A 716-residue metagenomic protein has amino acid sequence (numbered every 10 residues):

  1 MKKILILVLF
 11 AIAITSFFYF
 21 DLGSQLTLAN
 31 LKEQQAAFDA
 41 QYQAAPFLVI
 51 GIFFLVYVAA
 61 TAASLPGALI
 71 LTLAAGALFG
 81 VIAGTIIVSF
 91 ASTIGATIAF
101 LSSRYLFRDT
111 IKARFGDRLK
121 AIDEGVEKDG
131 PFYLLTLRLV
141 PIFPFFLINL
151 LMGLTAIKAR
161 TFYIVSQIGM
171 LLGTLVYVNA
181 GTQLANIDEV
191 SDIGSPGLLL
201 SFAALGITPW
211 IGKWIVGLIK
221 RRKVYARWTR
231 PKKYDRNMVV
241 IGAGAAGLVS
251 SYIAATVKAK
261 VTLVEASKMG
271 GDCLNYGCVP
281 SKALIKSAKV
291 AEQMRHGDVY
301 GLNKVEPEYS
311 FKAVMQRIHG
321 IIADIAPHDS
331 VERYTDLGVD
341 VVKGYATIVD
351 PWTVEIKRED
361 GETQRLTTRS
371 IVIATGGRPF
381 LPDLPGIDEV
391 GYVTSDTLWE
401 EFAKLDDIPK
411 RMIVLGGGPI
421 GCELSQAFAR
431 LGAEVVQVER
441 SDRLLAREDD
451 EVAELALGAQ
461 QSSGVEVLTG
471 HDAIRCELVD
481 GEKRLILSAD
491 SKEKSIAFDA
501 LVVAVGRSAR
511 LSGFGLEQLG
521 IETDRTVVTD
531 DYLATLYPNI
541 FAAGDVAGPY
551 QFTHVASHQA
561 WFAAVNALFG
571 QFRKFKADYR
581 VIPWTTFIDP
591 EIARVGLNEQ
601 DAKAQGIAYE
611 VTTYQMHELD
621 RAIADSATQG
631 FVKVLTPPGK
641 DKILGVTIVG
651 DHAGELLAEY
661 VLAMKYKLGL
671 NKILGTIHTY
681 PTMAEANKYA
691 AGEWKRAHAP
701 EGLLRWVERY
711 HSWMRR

Functional and structural regions predicted by a protein language model:
A13-F53, S89, T93-N149, L154-T155 (+3 more regions): Membrane-interfacial helix-loop-helix
T229-A246, I408-G418: Beta1/beta-strand and adjacent pyrophosphate-binding region of the FAD-binding site in flavoprotein oxidoreductases
R236-L263, G421-R430: N-terminal Rossmann-like FAD-binding beta1-loop-alpha1 element of flavoenzymes
I241-A243, A255-S267, V279, A283-K289 (+4 more regions): Flexible, glycine-rich terminal cap/loop adjacent to redox cofactors in electron-transfer oxidoreductases
I253-A259, V264-I408, S441-L445, E451-V452 (+4 more regions): Glycine-rich flavin
C278, T375-E434, V438, S463 (+2 more regions): Glycine-rich dinucleotide-binding loop and its adjacent helix/turn
K304-V305, D340-K343, T347-G361, L366 (+4 more regions): A Rossmann-like FAD-binding core segment of flavoenzymes
D388-I408, S495-R573, A658-A663: FAD-site-proximal beta/loop scaffold in flavoenzymes
